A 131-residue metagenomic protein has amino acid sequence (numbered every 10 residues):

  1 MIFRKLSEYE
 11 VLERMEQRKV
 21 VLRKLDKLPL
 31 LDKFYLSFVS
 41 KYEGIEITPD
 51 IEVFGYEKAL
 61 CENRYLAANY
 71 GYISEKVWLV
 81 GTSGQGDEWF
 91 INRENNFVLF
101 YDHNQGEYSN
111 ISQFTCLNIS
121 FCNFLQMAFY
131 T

Functional and structural regions predicted by a protein language model:
M1-W89: A surface-exposed partner-binding patch
E52, L79, F97-L99, N123: Generic structural signal for residues positioned in beta-strands
F54-K58, L99, N104: A sequence-level detector of short, solvent-exposed, charge-rich linear segments
E88-F90, F100, S109-N110: Short helix/loop capping segments that flank catalytic or ligand/cofactor-binding pockets
N92-N95: Short acidic-glycine loop/turn motifs at beta-strand connectors
N104-T131: Compact, glycine/acidic-enriched structural inserts
